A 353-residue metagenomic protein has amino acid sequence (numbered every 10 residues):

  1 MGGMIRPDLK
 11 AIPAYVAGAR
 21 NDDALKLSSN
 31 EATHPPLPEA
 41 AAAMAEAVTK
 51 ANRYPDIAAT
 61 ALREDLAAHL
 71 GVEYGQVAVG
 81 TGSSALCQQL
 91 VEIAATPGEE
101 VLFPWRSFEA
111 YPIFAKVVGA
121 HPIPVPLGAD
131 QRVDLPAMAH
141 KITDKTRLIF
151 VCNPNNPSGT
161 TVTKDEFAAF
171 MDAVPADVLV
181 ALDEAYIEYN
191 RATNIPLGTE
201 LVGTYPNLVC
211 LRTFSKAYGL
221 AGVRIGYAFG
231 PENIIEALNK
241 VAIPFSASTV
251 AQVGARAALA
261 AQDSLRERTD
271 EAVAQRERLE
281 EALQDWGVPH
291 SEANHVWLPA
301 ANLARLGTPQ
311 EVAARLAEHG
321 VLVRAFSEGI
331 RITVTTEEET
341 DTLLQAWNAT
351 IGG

Functional and structural regions predicted by a protein language model:
M1-R53, A68, E328: N-terminal "arm"/small-domain region of PLP-dependent enzymes with the aminotransferase-like
P55, A59-E100, E338: Phosphate-binding glycine-rich loop
I93-V151: PLP-dependent aminotransferase-like
K116, V133-D144, P157-V180, E184-L220: Active-site pre-lysine segment of PLP-dependent enzymes
D165, E311-G353: PLP-dependent enzyme catalytic core of the Aspartate aminotransferase-like
N207-P289: PLP-dependent aminotransferase class I/II
V273, E280, D285-H319, V334-E338: Conserved PLP-binding catalytic core of the aspartate aminotransferase-like
